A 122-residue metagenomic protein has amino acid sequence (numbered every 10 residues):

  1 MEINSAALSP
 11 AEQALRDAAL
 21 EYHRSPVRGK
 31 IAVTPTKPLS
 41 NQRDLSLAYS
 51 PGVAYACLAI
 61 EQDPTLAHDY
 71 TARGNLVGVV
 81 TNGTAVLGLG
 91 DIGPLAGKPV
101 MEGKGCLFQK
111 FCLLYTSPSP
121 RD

Functional and structural regions predicted by a protein language model:
A11-P38: Terminal helix/beta-alpha structural elements that buttress the NAD(P)+-binding lobe
H23-P26, P35, V100, K104-L114: Extended, charged alpha/beta regions that create polyanion-binding interfaces
R28-D69: An N-cap/entry alpha-helix motif that binds or orients negatively charged groups
N41, T81-G90, F108-L114: Gly-rich Lys/Arg/Thr-decorated short loops/hinges at beta-loop-alpha junctions or inter-strand turns that position
Y49, V53, P64, T84 (+1 more regions): Structural signal for hydrophobic packing residues in well-ordered secondary-structure cores of soluble enzyme domains
R73-L76, C112-L114: Short coil/turn connectors at secondary-structure junctions
L87-E102: Glycine- and acidic-residue-enriched helix-capping/strand-helix junction motifs
Y115-D122: Conserved small/polar residues in nucleotide/adenosyl-binding loops
